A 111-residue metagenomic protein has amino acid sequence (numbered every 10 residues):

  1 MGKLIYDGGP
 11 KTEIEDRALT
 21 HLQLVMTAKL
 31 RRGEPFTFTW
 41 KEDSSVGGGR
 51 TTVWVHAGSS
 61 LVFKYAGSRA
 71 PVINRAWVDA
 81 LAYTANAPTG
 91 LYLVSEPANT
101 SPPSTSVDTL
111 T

Functional and structural regions predicted by a protein language model:
M1-E15: Short, extreme N-terminal segment that most often corresponds to the first beta-strand
T12, T20-H21, S45, R69-A70: Short, surface-exposed beta-strand-loop junctions and turns on beta-sheet-rich folds
A18-L22, W77: Amphipathic alpha-helical interface surfaces
Q23-T27: N-terminal intrinsically disordered, cationic/polar leader segments that include organellar targeting peptides
K29-R31: Soluble sensory domains of the PAS superfamily and closely related sensory modules
E34-A66: Short, structured protein-protein interaction patches enriched in aromatics and acidic/basic residues, typified by
S68-T111: Mixed-charge, glycine-accented linear interaction segment located at domain edges/termini
